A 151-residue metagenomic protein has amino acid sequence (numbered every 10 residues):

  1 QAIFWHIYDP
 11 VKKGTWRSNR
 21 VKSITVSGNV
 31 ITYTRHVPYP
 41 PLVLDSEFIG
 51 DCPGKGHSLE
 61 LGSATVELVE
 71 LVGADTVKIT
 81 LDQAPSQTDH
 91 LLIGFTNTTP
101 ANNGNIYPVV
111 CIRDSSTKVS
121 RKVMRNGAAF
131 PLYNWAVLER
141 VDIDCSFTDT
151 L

Functional and structural regions predicted by a protein language model:
Q1-I3: Contiguous mid-protein beta-loop-alpha structural module that forms a pocket-lining wall or clamp of enzyme active
W5-D51, E60-V72: Surface beta-strand/loop "capping" patches
R35, L81-Q83, F95: Active-site proximal loops enriched in glycine and acidic residues that flank catalytic Cys/His/Asp and coordinate
K55-H57, D89: Short beta-strand/loop motifs in extracellular/secreted proteins, especially within beta-sandwich accessory domains
V66-T88: A surface-exposed beta-strand-loop module
T88-F95: Short, aromatic- and glycine-rich surface loops/edge beta-strands on solvent-exposed regions
F95-R113: Short acidic/polar inter-strand loop motif in beta-rich domains
P108-L151: Short beta-strand elements
